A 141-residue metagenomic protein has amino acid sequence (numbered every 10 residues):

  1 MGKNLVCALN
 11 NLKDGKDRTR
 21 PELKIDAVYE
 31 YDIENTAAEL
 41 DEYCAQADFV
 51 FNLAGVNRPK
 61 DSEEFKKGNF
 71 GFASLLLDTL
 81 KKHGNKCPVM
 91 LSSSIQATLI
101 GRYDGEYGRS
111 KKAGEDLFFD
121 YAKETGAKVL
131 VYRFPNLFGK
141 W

Functional and structural regions predicted by a protein language model:
M1-L53: N-terminal Rossmann/SDR dinucleotide-binding element
K3, C7-N11, S74, D78-K82 (+1 more regions): Short, well-ordered alpha-helices that flank and scaffold nucleotide-derived cofactor binding pockets
L23-D26, C87, A127: A structural micro-motif
Y29, F51, M90, L130-Y132: Hydrophobic/aromatic beta-strand patches that form the interior of the parallel beta-sheet core in alpha/beta enzyme
N35-N69, L75, T79-K81, Q96-R102: NAD(P)H-binding glycine-rich loop region in Rossmannoid oxidoreductase-like domains and their noncatalytic homologs
S74-R109, V129-L130: Conserved Rossmann-fold NAD(P)-dependent oxidoreductase catalytic core, especially the SDR/UDP-sugar
S93, F119-K140: Conserved beta-loop-beta element that borders a ligand/cofactor-binding pocket
